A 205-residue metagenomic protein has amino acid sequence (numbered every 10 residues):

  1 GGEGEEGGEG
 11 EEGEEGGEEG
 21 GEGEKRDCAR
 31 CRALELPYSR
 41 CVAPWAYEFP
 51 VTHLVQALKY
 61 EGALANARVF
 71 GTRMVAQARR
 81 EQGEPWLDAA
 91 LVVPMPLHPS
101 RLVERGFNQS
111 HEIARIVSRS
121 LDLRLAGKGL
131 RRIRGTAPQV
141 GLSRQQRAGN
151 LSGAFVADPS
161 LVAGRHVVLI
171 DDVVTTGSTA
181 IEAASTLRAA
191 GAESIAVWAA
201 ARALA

Functional and structural regions predicted by a protein language model:
G2-G23: Small-residue-biased low-complexity repeat regions
E19, E24-L169, T176-A205: Conserved PRPP/pyrophosphate-binding segment of the phosphoribosyltransferase/PRPP-pathway fold
